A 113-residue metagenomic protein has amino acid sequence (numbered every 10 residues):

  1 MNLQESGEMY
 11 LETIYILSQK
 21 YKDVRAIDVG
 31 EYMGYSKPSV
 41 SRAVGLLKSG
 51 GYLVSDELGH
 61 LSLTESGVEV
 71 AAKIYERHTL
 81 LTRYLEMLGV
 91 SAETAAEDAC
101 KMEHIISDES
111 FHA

Functional and structural regions predicted by a protein language model:
M1-Y35: N-terminal helix-turn-helix DNA-binding core of bacterial DNA-binding proteins
Y32, V70, M87: Residues within the alpha-helical elements of helix-turn-helix
G34-Y35, L58, V90: The short coil/loop that forms the "turn" connecting the two helices of the helix-turn-helix
V44-G45: Short, hydrophobic-biased segments on the C-terminal half of alpha helices that form "recognition helices"
K48-D56: A short, conserved structural fragment
G59-R77: Basic, amphipathic "hinge/linker" alpha-helix immediately C-terminal to the N-terminal HTH DNA-binding motif
T79-A113: Amphipathic alpha-helical dimerization/coiled-coil segments that flank or bridge DNA-binding/regulatory modules
